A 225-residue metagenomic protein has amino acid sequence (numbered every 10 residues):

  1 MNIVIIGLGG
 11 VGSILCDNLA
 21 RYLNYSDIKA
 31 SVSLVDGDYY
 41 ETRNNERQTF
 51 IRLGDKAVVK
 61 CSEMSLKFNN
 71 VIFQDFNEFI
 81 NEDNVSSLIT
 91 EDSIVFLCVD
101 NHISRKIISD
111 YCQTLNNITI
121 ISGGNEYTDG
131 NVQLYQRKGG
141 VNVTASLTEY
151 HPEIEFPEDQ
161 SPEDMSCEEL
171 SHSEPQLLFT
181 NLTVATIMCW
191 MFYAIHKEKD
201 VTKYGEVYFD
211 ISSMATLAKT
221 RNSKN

Functional and structural regions predicted by a protein language model:
M1-D27, S33-Y39: Glycine-rich adenosine-cofactor-binding loop
M1-I5, G9, K29, T90-E91 (+1 more regions): Glycine-rich phosphate/adenylate-binding loop
C16-A20, E46, I107-D110, L134: Short amphipathic alpha-helical segments
L19-L23, T49, C112, H196: Active-site catalytic pocket residues across diverse enzymes, especially alpha/beta-hydrolases
K29-N70: Glycine-rich phosphate-binding loop and adjoining beta1-alpha1-beta2 segment of Rossmann-like nucleotide-binding folds
S33-V35, F76, F96, T119-I121: Hydrophobic/aromatic beta-strand patches that form the interior of the parallel beta-sheet core in alpha/beta enzyme
N45, I80, N125: Hydrophobic pocket-lining residues within nucleotide cofactor-binding pockets
D55-I94, V99-K106: A structured beta-alpha segment of the ubiquitous adenosine-cofactor-binding alpha/beta core
